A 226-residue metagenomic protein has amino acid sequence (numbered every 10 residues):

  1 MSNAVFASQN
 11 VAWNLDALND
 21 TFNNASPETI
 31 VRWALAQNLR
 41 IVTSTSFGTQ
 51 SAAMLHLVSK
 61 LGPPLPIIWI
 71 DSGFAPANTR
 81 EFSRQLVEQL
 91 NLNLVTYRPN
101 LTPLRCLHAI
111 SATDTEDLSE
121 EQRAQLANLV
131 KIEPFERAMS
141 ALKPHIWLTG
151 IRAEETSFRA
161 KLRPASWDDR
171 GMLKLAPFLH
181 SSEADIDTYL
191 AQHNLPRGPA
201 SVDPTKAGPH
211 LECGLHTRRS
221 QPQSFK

Functional and structural regions predicted by a protein language model:
S2-K226: Nucleotide-activated chemistry modules centered on ATP-dependent adenylation/adenylyltransferase
